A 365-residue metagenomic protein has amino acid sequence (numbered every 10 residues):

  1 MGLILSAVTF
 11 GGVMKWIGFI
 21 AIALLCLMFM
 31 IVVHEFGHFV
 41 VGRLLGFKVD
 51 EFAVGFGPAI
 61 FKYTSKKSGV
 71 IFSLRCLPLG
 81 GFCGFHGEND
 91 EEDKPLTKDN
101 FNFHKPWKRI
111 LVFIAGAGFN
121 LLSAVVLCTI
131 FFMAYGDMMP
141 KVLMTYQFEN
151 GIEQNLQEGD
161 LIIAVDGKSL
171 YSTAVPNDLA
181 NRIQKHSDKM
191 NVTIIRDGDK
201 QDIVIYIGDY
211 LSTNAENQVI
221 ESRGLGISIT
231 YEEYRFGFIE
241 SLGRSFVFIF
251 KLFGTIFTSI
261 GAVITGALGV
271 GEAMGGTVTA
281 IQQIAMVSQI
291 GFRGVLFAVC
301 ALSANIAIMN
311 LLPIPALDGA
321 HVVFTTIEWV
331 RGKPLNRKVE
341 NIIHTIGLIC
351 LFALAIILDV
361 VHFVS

Functional and structural regions predicted by a protein language model:
G2-V13, D93-W107, A115, F119-G269 (+1 more regions): PDZ peptide-recognition modules
L3-S6, G18-P95, L302, M309-R331: Small-residue-rich helix-interface/hinge motifs
K15, F19-A23, H104-F113, N120 (+1 more regions): Residue-level signature of transmembrane alpha-helical entry/exit and packing/kink sites in multi-pass membrane
A21, L25, A115, F119 (+6 more regions): Lipid-exposed faces of alpha-helical membrane segments in multi-pass integral membrane proteins
F52, S73-F82, H86, I110 (+5 more regions): Hydrophobic alpha-helical segments of integral membrane proteins, encompassing both true transmembrane helices
F61-S65, L143-F148, T326-I342: Membrane interface segments of multi-pass transport proteins and intramembrane proteases
R293-A307: Small-residue-enriched transmembrane helix starts and helix-helix packing motifs in multi-pass inner-membrane proteins
I357-S365: Juxtamembrane boundary at the C-terminal end of a transmembrane helix
